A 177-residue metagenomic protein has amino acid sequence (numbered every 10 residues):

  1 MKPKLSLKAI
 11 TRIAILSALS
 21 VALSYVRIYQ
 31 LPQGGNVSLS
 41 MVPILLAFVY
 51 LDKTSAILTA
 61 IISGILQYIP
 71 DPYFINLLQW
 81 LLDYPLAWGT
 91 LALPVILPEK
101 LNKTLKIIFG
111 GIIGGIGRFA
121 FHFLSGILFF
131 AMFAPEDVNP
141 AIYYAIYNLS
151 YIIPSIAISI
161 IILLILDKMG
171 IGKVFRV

Functional and structural regions predicted by a protein language model:
M1-S17, I108, A141-V177: Alpha-helical transmembrane segments and their cytosolic interface
M1-Y50, T54: Hydrophobic transmembrane alpha-helices
K2, K8-A22, T59, Q79-I127: Short helix-perturbing small/polar motifs within transmembrane alpha-helices
P3-K8, P32, S40, P70-Q79 (+3 more regions): Juxtamembrane/transmembrane-helix boundary motifs in multi-pass membrane proteins
I10-I15, V42, L46, K53-I61 (+6 more regions): Hydrophobic alpha-helical transmembrane segments
S20, S24, H122, G126-A134 (+3 more regions): Juxtamembrane/transmembrane-helix interface segments of polytopic membrane transporters
L23-V37, I61-I96, F130-A134: Interfacial aromatic-anchored transmembrane helix boundaries in multi-pass membrane proteins
Y50-L51, L93-L101, I165-I171: Structural signal for the C-terminal ends of transmembrane alpha-helices and the immediately following loop
